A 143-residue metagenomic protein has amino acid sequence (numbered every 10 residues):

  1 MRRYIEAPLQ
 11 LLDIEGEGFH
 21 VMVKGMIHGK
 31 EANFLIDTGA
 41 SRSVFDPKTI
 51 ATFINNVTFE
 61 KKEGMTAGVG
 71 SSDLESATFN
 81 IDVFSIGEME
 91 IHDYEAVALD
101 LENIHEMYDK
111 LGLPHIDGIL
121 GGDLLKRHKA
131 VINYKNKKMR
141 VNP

Functional and structural regions predicted by a protein language model:
M1-P143: Pepsin/retropepsin-fold aspartyl endopeptidases
